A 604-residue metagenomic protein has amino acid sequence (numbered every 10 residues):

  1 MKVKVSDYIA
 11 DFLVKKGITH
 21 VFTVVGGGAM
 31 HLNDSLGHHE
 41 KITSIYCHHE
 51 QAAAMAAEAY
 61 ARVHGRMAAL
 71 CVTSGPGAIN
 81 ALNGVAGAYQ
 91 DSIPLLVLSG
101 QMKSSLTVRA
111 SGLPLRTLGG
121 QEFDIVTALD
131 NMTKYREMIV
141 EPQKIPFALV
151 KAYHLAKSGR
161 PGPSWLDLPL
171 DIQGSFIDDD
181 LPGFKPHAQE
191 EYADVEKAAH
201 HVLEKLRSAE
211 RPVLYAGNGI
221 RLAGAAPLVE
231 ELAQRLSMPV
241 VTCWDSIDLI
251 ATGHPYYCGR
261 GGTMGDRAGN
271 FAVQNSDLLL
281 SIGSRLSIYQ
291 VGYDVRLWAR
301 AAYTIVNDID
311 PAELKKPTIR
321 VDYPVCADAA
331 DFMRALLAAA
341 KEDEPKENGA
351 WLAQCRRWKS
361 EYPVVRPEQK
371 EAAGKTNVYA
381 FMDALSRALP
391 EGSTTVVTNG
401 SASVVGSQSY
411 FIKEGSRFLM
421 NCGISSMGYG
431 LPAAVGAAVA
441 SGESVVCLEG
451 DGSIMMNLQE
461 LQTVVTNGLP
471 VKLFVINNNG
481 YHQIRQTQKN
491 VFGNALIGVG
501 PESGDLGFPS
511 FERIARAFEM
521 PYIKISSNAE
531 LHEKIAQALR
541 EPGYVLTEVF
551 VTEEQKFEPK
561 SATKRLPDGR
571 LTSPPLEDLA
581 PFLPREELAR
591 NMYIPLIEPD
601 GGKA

Functional and structural regions predicted by a protein language model:
M1-E344, A388, P470-L473, G493-N494: N-terminal alpha/beta PP-like core and its mobile active-site loop of ThDP/TPP-dependent enzymes
S6-T19, G27, L32-L36, R356-A440: Active-site diphosphate/adenylate-binding microenvironment
V24-G26, I45-M55, L70-G77, V140-E141 (+5 more regions): Active-site nucleophile and cofactor-binding loops and adjacent substrate-binding regions of central metabolic enzymes
V108-G119, T263, L314-P317, C326 (+3 more regions): Thiamine diphosphate
P161-W165, D343-W358, L546: Flexible, glycine/charged-enriched surface loops at secondary-structure junctions
L166-G174, L352-E361, E554, T563: A short, charged, Gly/Pro-tolerant segment at domain boundaries
D167, V396-T398, E548: Short beta-strand segments
G217-G219, G283, T398-G400, F550-V551: Structural motif
